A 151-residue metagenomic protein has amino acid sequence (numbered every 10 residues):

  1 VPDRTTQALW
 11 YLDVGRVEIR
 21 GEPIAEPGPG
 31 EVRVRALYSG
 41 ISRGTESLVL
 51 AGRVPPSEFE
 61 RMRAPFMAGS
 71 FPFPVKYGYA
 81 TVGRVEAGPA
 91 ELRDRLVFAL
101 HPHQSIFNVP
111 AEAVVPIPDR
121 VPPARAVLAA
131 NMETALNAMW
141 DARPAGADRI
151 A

Functional and structural regions predicted by a protein language model:
P2-A8: Short structural boundary motif marking the start of a folded domain
D13-G15, G28: Residue-level recognition of beta-strand termini and adjacent short loop/turns
G15-I19, S42-T45: Short N-terminal binding/cap micro-motifs at the start of the first secondary-structure element
A25-I41, V49-P102: Glycine-rich beta-strand-centered segment in the early N-terminal region that forms part of a ligand/cofactor-binding
Y77-Y79, L100, P118-D141: A glycine-rich, Thr/Ser-enriched phosphate-binding loop motif common to dinucleotide/cofactor-binding enzymes
F98-A113: A structural motif shared across PLP-dependent enzymes of the aminotransferase-like
G146-R149: Phosphate-coordination loops involved in phosphoryl transfer and adenosine-cofactor binding
